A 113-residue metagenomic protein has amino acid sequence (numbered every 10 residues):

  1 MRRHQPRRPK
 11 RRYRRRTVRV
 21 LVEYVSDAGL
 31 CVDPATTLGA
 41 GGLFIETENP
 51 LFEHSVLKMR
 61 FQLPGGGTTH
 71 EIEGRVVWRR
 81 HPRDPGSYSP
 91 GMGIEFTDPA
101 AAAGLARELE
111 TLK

Functional and structural regions predicted by a protein language model:
M1-A40, L109-K113: N-terminal helix initiation/capping motif
Y13, T17-V18, G86-R107: Short solvent-exposed strand/turn elements
R15-T17, L30, L63-E73: Short coil-to-beta-strand transition motifs
L21-E53, K58, G91-G93: Short strand-loop-strand
D33, E71-R80: Short beta-strand-centered aromatic/proline hotspots
G39, V76-R80, D98-A100: A generic structural motif
M59-Q62, W78: Amphipathic, hydrophobic secondary-structure cores in small proteins
H81-P85: Short proline/glycine-enriched turn/loop segments at secondary-structure junctions
